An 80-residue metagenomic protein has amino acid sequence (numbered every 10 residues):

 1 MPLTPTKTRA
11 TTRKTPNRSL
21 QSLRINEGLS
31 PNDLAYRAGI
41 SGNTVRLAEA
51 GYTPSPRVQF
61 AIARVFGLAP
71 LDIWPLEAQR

Functional and structural regions predicted by a protein language model:
P2-N26, P75: A short, Lys/Arg-rich alpha-helix, primarily the initiator
L20, L34-A35, V45-A48, I73: Conserved hydrophobic/aromatic packing and binding residues within compact polymer-binding modules
R24, A35, A63: The alpha-helix within a helix-turn-helix
G39-T53: Recognition helix of helix-turn-helix/homeodomain-like DNA-binding domains that insert into the DNA major groove
A48-E49, F66, E77: DNA major-groove recognition helix of helix-turn-helix
R57-D72: DNA major-groove recognition helix of helix-turn-helix/homeodomain DNA-binding modules
D72-R80: Short amphipathic recognition helices of helix-turn-helix/homeodomain-type DNA-binding modules
